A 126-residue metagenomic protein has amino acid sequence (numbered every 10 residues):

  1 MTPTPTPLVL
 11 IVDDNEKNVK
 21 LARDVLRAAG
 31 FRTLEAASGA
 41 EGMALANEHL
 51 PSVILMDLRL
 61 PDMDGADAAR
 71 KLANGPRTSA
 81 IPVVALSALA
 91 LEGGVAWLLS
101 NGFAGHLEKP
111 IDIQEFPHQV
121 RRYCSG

Functional and structural regions predicted by a protein language model:
M1-L10, R23, Q114-G126: Non-catalytic signal-transmission and effector/linker regions of two-component phosphorelay proteins
K17, S38-E41, D64-R70: Acidic catalytic/metal-coordinating carboxylates
V19, P61, S79, L91: The feature encodes the CheY-like receiver
K20-A28: Charged docking surfaces used in two-component/phosphorelay signaling
R23, D67, A90-L107, H118 (+1 more regions): Alpha4 helix (beta4-alpha4-beta5 surface) of REC/receiver domains from two-component response regulators
G30-A37, L45, L107: Short hydrophobic/Thr-rich beta-strand motif most characteristic of the beta2 strand and flanking loop of CheY-like
A44, A66-S79: Short amphipathic alpha-helix used as the core "switch/output" element in two-component signaling
D57, S87: Active-site residues of response regulator receiver
